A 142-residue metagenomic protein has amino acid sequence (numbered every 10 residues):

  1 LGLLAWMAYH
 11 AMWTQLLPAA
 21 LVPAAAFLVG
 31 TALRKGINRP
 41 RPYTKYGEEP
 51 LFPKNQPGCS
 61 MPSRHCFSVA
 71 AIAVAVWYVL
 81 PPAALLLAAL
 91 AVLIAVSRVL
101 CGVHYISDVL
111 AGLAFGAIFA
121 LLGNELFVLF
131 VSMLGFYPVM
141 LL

Functional and structural regions predicted by a protein language model:
L1-G2, F27, A70: A generic alpha-helix surface/boundary motif
L1-W6, A89: Hydrophobic alpha-helical transmembrane segments
G2-L3, T31, V74, L121: Transmembrane alpha-helix boundary and packing residues in multipass membrane permease domains and related
A5-V29: Interfacial segments of alpha-helical transmembrane regions
Y9-A11, I37-N38, P81, G102: Short helix-capping/hinge motifs at transmembrane helix termini and TM-loop junctions
F27-R41: Transmembrane alpha-helix/helix-exit interface in multi-pass inner-membrane proteins
T44: Donor nucleotide-sugar recognition loop
G47-L142: Membrane-embedded catalytic cores of phosphoryl/pyrophosphoryl-handling enzymes
